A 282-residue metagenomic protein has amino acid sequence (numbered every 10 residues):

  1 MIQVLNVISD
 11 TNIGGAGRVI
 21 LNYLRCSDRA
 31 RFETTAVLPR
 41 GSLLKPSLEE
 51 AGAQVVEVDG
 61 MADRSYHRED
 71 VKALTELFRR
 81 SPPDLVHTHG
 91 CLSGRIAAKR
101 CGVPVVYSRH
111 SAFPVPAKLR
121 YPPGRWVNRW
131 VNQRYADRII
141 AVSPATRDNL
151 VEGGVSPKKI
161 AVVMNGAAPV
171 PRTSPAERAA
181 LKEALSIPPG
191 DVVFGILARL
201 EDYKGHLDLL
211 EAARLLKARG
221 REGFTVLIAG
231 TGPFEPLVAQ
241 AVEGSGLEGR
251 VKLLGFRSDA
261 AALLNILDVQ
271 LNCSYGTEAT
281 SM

Functional and structural regions predicted by a protein language model:
M1-M282: Membrane-interface segments of envelope glycosyltransferases acting on lipid-linked substrates or membrane lipids
